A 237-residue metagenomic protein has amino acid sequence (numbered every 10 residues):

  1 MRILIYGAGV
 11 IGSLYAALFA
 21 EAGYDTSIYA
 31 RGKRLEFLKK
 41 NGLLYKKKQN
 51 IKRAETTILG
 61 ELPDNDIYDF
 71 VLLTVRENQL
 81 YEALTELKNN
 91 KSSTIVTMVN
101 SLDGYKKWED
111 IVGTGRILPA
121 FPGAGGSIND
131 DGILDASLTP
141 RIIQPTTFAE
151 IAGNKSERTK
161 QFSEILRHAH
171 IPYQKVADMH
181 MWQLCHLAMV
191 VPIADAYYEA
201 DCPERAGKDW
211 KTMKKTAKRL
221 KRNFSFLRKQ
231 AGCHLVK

Functional and structural regions predicted by a protein language model:
M1-I51: NAD(P)+-binding Rossmann beta1-loop-alpha1 motif at the extreme N-terminus of oxidoreductases
I3, D25-T26, I95, I117 (+1 more regions): Hydrophobic anchor at the start of a short beta-strand that flanks the dinucleotide cofactor-binding loop
Y24, I171, R228, G232: Short phosphate-binding/catalytic loops that engage adenosine nucleotides
F37, Q161, I165, K215-R222 (+1 more regions): A non-catalytic, amphipathic alpha-helix used as a structural packing/dimerization or gating element in enzyme scaffolds
N50-D135: Rossmann-like NAD(P)(H) cofactor-binding subdomain of soluble oxidoreductases
L102, K106-H186, P192: Rossmann-fold dinucleotide-binding core
H180-G207, T212-F224: Active-site-proximal catalytic alpha-helix in oxidoreductases
R219-L220, L227-K237: C-terminal substrate-binding/catalytic lobe of Rossmann-fold NAD(P)-dependent oxidoreductases
